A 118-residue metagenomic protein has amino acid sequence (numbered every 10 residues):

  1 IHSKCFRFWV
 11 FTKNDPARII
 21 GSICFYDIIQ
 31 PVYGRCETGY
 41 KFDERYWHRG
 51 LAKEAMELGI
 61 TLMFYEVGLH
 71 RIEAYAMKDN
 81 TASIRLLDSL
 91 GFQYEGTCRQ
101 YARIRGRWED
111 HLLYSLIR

Functional and structural regions predicted by a protein language model:
I1-C5: Active-site rim helix/loop that mediates acceptor-substrate recognition in acyltransferases
R7-R118: Acyl-donor (CoA/ACP) binding surface of acyl/acetyltransferases
